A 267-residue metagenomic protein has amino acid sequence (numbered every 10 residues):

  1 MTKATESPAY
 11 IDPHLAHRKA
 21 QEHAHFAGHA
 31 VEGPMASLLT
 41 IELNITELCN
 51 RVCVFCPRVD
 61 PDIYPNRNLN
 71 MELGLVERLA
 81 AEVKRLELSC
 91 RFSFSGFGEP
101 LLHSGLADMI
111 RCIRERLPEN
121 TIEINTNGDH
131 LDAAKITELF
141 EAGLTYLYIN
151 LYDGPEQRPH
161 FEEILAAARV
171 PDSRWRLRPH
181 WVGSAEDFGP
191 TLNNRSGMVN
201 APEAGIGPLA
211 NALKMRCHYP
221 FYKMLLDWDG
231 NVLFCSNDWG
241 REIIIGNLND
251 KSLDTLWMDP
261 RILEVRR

Functional and structural regions predicted by a protein language model:
T2-Y146, P155: Conserved alpha-helical substructure of the radical SAM core
S95, N127-G128, L151-Y152, H180 (+1 more regions): Histidine-centered beta-alpha loop that forms part of the nucleotide-sugar donor binding/catalytic region in diverse
L117-N127, E156-A185: Short acidic, glycine/proline-enriched helix-loop-strand junctions
A166-G207, N237-R267: C-terminal accessory region of radical SAM enzymes
H218-P220: Short, small/polar residue-rich loop motifs at catalytic or cofactor-binding pockets
D227: Short, acidic, Ser/Thr-enriched surface-loop or helix-capping motifs
